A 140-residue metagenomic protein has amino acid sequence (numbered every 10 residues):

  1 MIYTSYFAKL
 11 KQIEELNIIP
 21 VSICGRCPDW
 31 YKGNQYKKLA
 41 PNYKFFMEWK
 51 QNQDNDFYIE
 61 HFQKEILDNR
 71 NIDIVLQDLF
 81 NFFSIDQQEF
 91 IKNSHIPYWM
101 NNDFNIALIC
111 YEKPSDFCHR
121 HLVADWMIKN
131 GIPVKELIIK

Functional and structural regions predicted by a protein language model:
M1-K140: Residues lining hydrophobic/aromatic ligand-binding pockets adjacent to catalytic sites
